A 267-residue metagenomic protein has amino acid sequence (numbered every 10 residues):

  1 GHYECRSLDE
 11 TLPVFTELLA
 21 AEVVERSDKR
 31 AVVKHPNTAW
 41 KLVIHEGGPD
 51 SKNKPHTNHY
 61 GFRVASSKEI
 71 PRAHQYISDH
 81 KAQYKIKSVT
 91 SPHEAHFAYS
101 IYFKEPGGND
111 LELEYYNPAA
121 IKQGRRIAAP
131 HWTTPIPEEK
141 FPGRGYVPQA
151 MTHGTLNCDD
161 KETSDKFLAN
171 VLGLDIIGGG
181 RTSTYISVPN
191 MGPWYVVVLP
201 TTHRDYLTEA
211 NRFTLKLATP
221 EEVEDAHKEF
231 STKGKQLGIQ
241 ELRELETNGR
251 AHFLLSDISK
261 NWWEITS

Functional and structural regions predicted by a protein language model:
G1-D9, Y60, A119-T163, F213: N-terminal beta-strand motif that seeds the catalytic metal site of vicinal oxygen chelate
G1-R6, D50-S78, Y99-E105, A150-D159 (+4 more regions): Vicinal oxygen chelate
E4, P142-L199: Conserved small-residue-rich
T11, W40, E69, S164 (+1 more regions): Short phosphate-engaging motifs
T11-T16, I77, G108, S164-A169 (+1 more regions): Conserved active-site tyrosine of GNAT-family acetyltransferases
E17-V24, A82-Q83, N170-I177, S231-L237: Conserved acetyl-CoA-binding loop of GNAT-fold acetyltransferases
E22-N58, V64, D110-N117, D175-N211 (+2 more regions): Conserved short beta-strand elements that form part of the metal-binding/catalytic scaffold of enzyme active sites
Q75, D79-V147, K228-S267: Vicinal oxygen chelate
